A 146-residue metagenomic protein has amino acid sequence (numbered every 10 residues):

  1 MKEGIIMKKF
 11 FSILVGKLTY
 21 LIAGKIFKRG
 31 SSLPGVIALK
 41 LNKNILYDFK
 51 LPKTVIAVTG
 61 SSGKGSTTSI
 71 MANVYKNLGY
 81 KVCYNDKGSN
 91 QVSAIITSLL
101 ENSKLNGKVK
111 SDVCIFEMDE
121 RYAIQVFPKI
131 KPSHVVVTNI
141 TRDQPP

Functional and structural regions predicted by a protein language model:
K2-P146: Phosphate-binding loop of NTP-binding sites
